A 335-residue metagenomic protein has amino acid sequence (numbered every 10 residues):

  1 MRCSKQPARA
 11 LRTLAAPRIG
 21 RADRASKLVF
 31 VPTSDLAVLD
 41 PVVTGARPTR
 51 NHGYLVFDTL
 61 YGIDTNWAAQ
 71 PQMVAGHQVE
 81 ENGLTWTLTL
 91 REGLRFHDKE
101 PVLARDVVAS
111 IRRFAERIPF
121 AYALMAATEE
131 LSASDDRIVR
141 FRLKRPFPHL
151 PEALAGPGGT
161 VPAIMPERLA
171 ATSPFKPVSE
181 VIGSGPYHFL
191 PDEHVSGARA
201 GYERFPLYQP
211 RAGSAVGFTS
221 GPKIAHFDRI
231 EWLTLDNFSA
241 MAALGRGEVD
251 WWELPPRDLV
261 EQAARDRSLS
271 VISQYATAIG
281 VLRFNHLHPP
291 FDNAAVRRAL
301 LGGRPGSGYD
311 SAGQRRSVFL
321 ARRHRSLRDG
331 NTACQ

Functional and structural regions predicted by a protein language model:
M1-G20: N-terminal export signals
V31-E81, R112, I182: N-terminal lobe/hinge region of extracytoplasmic solute-binding protein
S34-R50, M73-V74, E100, L150-T160 (+2 more regions): A structural "hinge/loop" feature
G76-F120, S134, R140-R142, A243 (+2 more regions): Aromatic- and charge-enriched surface segment that lines or borders ligand/interaction sites
T89, A123-V195: Surface-exposed binding/hinge segments that line and control ligand-binding clefts or catalytic entry sites
E203-P206, A276-A299, G303: A bilobed periplasmic-binding-protein/Venus flytrap-type ligand-binding module shared by bacterial periplasmic
P210-Q262: Ligand-site clamp/hinge motif
V318-Q335: Structural transition elements
